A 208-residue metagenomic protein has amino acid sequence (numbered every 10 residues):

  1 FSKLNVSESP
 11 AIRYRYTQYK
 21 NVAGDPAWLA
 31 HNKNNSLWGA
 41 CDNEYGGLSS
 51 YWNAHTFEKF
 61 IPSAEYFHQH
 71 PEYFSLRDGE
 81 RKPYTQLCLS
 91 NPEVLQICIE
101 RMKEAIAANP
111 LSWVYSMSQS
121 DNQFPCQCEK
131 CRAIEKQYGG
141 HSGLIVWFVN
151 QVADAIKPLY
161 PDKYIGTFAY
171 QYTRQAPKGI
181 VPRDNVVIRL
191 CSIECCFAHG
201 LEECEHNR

Functional and structural regions predicted by a protein language model:
F1-W147, D154-L159, A169, V187-C191: Feature activates predominantly on carbohydrate-active enzymes
A27, A198-H199: Short helix/loop capping segments that flank catalytic or ligand/cofactor-binding pockets
R81-P83, Q171-A176, N207-R208: Active-site-adjacent structural elements in folded domains
R101-M102, H206-R208: Short, acidic/polar
I106-P110, K178-R183, R208: Acidic (Asp/Glu)-rich catalytic clusters
C126-C131, P177-V181, G200-L201: Short acidic, glycine/serine/threonine-rich loops at helix termini
G166-F197: Substrate-binding cleft/loops of secretory-pathway carbohydrate-active enzymes
